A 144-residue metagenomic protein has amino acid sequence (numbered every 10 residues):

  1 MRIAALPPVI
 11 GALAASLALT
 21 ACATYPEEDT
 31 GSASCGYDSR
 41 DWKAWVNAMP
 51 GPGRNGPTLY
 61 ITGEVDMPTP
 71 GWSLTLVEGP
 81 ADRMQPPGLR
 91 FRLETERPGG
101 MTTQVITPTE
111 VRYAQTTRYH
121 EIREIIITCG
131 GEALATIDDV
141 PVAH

Functional and structural regions predicted by a protein language model:
M1-G11: Bacterial N-terminal signal peptides that target proteins for export
A18-A21: C-terminal motif of bacterial Sec signal peptides marking the signal peptidase cleavage site
A23-Y25: Bacterial signal peptide processing site
Y37-A81: Short, surface-exposed binding/anchoring microloops in extracellular/periplasmic proteins
S39, T107-H144: C-terminal partner/receptor-binding element of secreted or periplasmic proteins
R54-G56, G79-L89, T116-E121: A short, structured loop/turn motif at beta-sheet edges
V65, E78-P80, L93-R97, T117-Y119 (+2 more regions): A mature extracytoplasmic/lumenal domain signature
L89-Y119: An anionic, turn-rich surface loop/hairpin at beta-sheet edges that serves as a generic interaction/coordination patch
